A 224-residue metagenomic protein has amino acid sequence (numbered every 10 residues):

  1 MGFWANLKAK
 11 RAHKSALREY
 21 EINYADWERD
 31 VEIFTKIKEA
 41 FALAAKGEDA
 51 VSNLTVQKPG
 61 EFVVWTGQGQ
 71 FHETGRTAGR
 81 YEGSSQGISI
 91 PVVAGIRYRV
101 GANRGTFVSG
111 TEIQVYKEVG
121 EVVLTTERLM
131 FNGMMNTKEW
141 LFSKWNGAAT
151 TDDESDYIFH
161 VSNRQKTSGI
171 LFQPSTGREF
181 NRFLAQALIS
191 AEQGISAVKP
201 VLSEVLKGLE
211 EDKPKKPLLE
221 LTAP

Functional and structural regions predicted by a protein language model:
G2-I22, E118, V123, M130 (+1 more regions): Acidic, Ser/Thr- and proline-rich intrinsically disordered linker/docking segments of eukaryotic scaffolds
G2-V122: Anionic N-terminal interaction surfaces
G110, R128-M130: Long, contiguous regulatory modules within eukaryotic nuclear regulatory proteins
